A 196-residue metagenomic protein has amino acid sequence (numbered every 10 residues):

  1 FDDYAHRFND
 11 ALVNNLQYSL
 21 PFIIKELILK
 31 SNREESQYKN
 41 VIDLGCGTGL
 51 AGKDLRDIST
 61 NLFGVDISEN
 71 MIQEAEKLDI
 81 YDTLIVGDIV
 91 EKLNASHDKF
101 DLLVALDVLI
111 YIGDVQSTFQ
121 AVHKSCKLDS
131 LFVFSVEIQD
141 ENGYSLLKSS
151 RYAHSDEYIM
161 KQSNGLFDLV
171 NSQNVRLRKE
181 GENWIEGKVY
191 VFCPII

Functional and structural regions predicted by a protein language model:
D10-E26: Conserved SAM-binding loop and adjacent beta-strand
I42, G47-K92: Class I SAM-dependent methyltransferase SAM/SAH-binding core
V104: A conserved beta-strand element that flanks and buttresses the S-adenosyl-L-methionine
Q116-L128: A short glycine-rich, Lys/Arg-flanked "PGG" loop and its adjoining helix->strand segment in the class I
D129-E137: Conserved beta-strand signature within the Rossmann-like core of class I S-adenosyl-L-methionine
N142-E157: Acceptor-substrate binding/catalytic loop of class I
D168-R178: Conserved S-adenosyl-L-methionine
R176-I196: Core SAM-dependent methyltransferase catalytic element
